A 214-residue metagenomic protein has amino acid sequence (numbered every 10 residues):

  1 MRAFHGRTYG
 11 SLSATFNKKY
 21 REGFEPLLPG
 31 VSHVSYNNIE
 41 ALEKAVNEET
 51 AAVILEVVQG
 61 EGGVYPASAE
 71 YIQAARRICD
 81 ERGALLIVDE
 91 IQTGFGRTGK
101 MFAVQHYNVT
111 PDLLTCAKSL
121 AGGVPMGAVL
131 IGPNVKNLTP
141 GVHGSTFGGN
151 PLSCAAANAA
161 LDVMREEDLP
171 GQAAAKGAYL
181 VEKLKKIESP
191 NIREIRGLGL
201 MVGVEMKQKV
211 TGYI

Functional and structural regions predicted by a protein language model:
M1-I214: Conserved N-terminal phosphate-binding loop of PLP-dependent enzymes in the Aspartate aminotransferase
